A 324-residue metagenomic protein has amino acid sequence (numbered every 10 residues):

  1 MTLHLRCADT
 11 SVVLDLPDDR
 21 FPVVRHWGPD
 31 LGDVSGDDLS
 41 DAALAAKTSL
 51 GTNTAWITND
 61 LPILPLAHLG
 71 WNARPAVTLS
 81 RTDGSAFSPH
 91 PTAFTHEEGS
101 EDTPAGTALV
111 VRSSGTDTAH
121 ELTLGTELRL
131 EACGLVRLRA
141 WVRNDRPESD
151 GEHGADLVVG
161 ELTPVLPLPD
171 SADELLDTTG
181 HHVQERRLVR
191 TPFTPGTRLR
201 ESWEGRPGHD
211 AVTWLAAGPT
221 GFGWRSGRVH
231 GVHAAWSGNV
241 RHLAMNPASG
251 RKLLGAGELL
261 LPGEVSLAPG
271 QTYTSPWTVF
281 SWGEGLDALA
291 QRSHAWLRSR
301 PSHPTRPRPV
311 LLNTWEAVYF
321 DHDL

Functional and structural regions predicted by a protein language model:
M1-H4, V12, P22-M245: Polysaccharide-binding surfaces and accessory modules of carbohydrate-active proteins
D9, A140, G270, L312: Conserved, mostly hydrophobic/aromatic
L79, P89, V265-G283: Short Pro-Gly-centered flexible turn/kink motifs
G125-L128, P262-S266: Beta-strand-rich interaction surfaces with strong enrichment in secreted/lumenal proteins
L162, S237, F280, L312-A317: Active-site beta-loop-alpha junctions enriched in small/polar residues
G250-L261: Short, structured beta-strand/loop micro-motifs enriched in basic residues and often containing a Trp
S281-R292: Short, Lys/Arg- and Gly-enriched loop/turn segments at beta-strand edges
A290-L324: An acidic-aromatic substrate-binding cleft motif
